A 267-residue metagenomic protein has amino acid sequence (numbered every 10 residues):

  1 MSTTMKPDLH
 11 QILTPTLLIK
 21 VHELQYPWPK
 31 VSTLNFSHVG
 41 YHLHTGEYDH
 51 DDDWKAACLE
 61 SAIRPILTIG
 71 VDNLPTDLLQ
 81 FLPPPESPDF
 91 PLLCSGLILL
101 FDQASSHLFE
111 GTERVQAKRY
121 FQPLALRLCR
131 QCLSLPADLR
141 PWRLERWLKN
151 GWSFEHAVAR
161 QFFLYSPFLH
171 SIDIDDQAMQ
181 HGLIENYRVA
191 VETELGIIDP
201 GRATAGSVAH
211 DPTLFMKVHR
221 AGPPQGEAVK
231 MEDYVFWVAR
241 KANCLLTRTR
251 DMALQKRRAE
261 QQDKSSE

Functional and structural regions predicted by a protein language model:
M1-E267: Intrinsically disordered, low-complexity activation-like regions
